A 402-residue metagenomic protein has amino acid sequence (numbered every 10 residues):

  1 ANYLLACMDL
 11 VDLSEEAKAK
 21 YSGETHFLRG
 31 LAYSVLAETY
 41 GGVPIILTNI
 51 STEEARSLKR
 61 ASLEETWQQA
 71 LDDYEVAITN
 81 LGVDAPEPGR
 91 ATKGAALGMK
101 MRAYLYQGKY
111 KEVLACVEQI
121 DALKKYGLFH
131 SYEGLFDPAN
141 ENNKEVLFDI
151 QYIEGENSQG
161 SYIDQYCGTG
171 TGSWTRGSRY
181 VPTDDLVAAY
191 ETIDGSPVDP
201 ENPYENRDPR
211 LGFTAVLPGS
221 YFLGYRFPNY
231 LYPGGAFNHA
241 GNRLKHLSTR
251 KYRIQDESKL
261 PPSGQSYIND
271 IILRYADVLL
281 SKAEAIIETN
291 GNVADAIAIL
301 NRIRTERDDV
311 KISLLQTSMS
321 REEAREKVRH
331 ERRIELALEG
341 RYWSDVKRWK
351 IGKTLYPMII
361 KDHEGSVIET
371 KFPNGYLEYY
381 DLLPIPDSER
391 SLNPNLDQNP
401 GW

Functional and structural regions predicted by a protein language model:
A1-Y40, A55-E64, Y74-P88, P200-E205 (+3 more regions): Conserved, well-structured interaction surfaces
L36, Q107, I287-T289: Structural motif corresponding to the intra-repeat A-B loop/turn of tetratricopeptide repeats
G42, V113, D295-A296: Solenoid-repeat scaffolds in large eukaryotic assemblies
W67, Y110, N292-V293: TPR-repeat structural position
Q69, F136-P197, Q265, D270-I272 (+2 more regions): Long, intrinsically disordered, low-complexity segments
L71, E75-I78, R90-F237, T354-I359: An aromatic- and glycine-enriched ligand-binding surface/loop that stacks and positions planar moieties
P209-I303: C-terminal substrate/ligand-recognition segments
